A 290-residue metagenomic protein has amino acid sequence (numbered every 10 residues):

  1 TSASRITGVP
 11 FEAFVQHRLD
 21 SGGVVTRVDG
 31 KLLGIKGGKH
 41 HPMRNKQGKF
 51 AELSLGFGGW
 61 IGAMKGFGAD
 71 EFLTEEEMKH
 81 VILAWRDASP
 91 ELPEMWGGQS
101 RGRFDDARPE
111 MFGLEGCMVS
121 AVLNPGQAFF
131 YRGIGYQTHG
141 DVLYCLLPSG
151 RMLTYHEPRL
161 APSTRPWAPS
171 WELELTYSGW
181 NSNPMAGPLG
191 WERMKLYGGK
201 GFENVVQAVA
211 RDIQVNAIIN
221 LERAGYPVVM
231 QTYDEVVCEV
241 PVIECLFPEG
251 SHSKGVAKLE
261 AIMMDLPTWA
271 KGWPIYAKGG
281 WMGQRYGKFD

Functional and structural regions predicted by a protein language model:
T1-D290: Conserved catalytic core of nucleotide polymerization and phosphodiester-bond processing enzymes
